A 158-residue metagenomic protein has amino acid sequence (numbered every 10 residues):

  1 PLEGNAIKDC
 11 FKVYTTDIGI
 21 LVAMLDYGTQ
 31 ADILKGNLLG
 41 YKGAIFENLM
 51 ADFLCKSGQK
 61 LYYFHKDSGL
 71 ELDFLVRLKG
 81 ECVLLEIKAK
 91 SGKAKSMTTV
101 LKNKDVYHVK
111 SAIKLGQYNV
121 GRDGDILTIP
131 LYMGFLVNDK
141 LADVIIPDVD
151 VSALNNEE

Functional and structural regions predicted by a protein language model:
P1-K79: Accessory nucleic acid-recognition modules appended to NTPase machines
D17, S68, T98, V149-E158: Nucleic-acid endonuclease domains
Q30, C82, S91-G92: Short, surface-exposed beta-strand-loop junctions and turns on beta-sheet-rich folds
Y63, L84-I87: Short catalytic-loop micro-motif centered on adjacent basic/acidic residues
E81-L85, S111: Structural motif
I87-K95, D139-V144: Short, basic, helix/turn surface patches
A89-Y132: Catalytic cores of nucleic-acid endonucleases
N119-E158: Domain-level recognition of nuclease-like catalytic cores that cleave nucleotide substrates
